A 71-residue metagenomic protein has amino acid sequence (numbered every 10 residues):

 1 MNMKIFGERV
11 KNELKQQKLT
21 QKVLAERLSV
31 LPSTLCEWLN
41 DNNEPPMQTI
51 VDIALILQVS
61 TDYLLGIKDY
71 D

Functional and structural regions predicted by a protein language model:
M1-L19: A short, Lys/Arg-rich alpha-helix, primarily the initiator
F6-V10, M47, I53: Secretory-pathway ectodomains
N12, E37, L65-D71: Short, charged recognition helix plus adjacent turn of helix-turn-helix-like nucleic-acid-binding domains
K15, S29, N40-N42, D69: Residue-level detection of the helix-turn-helix DNA-binding "recognition helix"
K18, E44-M47: Residue at a beta-strand N-cap/secondary-structure junction
K18-E37: Short alpha-helical DNA-recognition segment
Q48-Y63: DNA major-groove recognition helix of helix-turn-helix/homeodomain DNA-binding modules
